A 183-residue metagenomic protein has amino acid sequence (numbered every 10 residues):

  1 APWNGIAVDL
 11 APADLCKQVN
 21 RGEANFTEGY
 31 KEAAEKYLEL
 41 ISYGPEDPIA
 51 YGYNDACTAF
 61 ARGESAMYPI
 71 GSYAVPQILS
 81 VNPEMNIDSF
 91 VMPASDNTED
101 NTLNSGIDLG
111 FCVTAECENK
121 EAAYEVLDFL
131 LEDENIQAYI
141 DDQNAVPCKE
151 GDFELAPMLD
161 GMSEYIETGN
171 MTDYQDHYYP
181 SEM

Functional and structural regions predicted by a protein language model:
A1, C57, V75-V81: Pocket-flanking alpha-helical
A1-G22, S65: Extracytoplasmic/periplasmic solute-binding protein
V19, S105, A145-C148, G161-M183: C-terminal capping/gating helix-and-loop segments adjacent to ligand/active sites or protein-protein/ligand interfaces
V19-I49: Glycine-centered hinge/linker elements that transmit conformational signals in sensory and ligand-binding systems
S42, S80-Q143: Extracytoplasmic/periplasmic substrate-recognition and gating elements
P48-R62: Short helix-initiation/N-cap motifs at beta->coil->alpha
Y53, I70-V75, I107-L109: Beta->alpha turn/N-cap motifs
A66-G71, D88-F90: Paired acidic/hydrophobic, glycine-rich loop segments that form the ligand-binding mouth/hinge of periplasmic-binding
